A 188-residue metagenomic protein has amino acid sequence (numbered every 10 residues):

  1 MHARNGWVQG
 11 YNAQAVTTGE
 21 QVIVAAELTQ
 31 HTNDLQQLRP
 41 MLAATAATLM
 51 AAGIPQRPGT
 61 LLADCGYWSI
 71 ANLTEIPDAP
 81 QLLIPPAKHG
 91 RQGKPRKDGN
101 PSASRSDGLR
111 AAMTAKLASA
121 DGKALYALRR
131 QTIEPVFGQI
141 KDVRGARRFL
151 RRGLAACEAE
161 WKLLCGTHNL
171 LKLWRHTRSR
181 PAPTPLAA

Functional and structural regions predicted by a protein language model:
M1-A188: Anion-binding and metal-coordination hotspots
